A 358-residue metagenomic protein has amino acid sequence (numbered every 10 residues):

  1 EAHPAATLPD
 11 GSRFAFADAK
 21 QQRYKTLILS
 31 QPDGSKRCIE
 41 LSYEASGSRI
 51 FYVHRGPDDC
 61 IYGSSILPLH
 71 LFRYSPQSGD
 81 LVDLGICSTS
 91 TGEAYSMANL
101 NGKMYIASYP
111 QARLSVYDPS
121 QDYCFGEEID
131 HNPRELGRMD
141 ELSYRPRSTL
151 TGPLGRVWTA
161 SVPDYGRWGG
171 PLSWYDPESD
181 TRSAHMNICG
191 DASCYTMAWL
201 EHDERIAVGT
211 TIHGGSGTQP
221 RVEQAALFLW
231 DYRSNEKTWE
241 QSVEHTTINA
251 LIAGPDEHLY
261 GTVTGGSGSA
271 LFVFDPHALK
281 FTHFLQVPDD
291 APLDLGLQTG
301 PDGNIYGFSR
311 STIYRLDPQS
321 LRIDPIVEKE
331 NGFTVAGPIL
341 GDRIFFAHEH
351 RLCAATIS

Functional and structural regions predicted by a protein language model:
E1, E40-S46, G85-T89, I129-N132 (+5 more regions): Surface loop/turn motifs at the tips and blade-to-blade linkers of beta-strand repeat domains
E1-L8, G47-H54, T91-A98, E141-L150 (+4 more regions): Repeated scaffold domains used in trafficking and secretory/extracellular systems, primarily beta-propellers
F14-F16, C60-G63, M104-A107, V157-T159 (+4 more regions): Conserved beta-propeller blade signature
A19-K20, L67, P110, V162-D164 (+4 more regions): Residue-level signature of beta-propeller blades and closely related beta-rich strand-turn architectures in secreted
K25-I28, H70-F72, R113-S115, G170-S173 (+4 more regions): A short loop-to-beta-strand structural motif that recurs across blades of beta-propeller domains
Q31-G34, S75-G79, D118-D122, D176-D180 (+4 more regions): Short loop/turn segments that connect beta-strands within beta-propeller blades
T159-G169, V208-Q224: Short, conserved, GDST-rich strand-edge loop motifs in beta-rich repeat architectures
N331-S358: Blade-level signature of beta-propeller repeat domains, shared across WD40, Kelch, NHL, RCC1 and BNR/Asp-box propellers
